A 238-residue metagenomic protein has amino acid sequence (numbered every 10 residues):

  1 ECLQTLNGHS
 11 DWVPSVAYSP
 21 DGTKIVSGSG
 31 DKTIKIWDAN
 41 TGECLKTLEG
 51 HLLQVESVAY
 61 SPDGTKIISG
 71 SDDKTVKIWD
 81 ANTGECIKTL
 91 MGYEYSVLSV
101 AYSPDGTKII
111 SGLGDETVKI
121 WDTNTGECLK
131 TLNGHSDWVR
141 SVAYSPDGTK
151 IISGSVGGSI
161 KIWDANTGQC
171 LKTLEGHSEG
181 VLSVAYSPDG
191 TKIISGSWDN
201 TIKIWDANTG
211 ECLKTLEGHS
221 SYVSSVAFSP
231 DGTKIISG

Functional and structural regions predicted by a protein language model:
E1-G238: A detector of tandem-repeat and repeat-rich interaction/domain scaffolds
